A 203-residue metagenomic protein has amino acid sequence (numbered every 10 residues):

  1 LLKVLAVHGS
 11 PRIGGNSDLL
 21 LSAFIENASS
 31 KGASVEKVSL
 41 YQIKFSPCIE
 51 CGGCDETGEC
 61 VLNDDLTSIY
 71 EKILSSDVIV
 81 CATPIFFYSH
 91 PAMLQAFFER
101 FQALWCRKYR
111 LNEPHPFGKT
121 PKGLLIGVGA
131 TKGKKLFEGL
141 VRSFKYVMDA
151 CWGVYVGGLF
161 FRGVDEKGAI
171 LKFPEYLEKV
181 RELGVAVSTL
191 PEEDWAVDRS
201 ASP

Functional and structural regions predicted by a protein language model:
L2-K31: N-terminal beta1-alpha1 ligand-phosphate binding loop
H8, S39, L159-F160: Residue-level recognition of beta-strand->loop/alpha-helix junctions
P11-R12, Q42, A130-T131: Short, glycine/serine-rich, charged loops/turns that create anion-binding and catalytic segments at active sites
D18-S22, F137-R142, L177: Short, surface-exposed alpha-helical segments at coil->helix boundaries
S30-K31, R142-P203: Glycine-rich phosphate/pyrophosphate-binding loop and the adjoining helix
L40-E59, D165-F173: N-terminal beta-loop-helix "entrance" segment that forms/cooperates in small-molecule cofactor or anionic ligand
V61-C151: Helix-loop-strand module that forms the ligand-binding subsite of alpha/beta enzymes
